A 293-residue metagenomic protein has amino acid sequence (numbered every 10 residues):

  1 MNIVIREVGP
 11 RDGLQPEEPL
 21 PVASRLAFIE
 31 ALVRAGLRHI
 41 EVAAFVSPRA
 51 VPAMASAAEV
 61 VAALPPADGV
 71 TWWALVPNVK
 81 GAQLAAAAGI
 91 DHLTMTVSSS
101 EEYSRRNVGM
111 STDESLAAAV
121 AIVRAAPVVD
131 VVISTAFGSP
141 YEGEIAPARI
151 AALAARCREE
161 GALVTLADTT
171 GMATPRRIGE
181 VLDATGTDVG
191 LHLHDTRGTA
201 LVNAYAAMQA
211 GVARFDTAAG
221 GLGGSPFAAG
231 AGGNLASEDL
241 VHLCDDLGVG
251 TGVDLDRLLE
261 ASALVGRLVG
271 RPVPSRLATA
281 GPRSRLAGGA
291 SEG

Functional and structural regions predicted by a protein language model:
M1-G293: Catalytic cores and adjacent flexible loops of soluble metabolic enzymes that perform enolate/carbanion chemistry on
